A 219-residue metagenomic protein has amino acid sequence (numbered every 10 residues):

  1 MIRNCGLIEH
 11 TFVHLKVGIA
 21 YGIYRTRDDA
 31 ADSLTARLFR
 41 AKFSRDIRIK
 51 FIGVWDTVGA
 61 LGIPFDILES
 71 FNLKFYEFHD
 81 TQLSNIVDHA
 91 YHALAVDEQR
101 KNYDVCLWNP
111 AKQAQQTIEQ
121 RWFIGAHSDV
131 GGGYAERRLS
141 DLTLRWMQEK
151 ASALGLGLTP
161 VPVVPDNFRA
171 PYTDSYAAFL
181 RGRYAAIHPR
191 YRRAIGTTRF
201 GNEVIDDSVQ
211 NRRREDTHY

Functional and structural regions predicted by a protein language model:
M1-Y219: Active-site- or binding-pocket-proximal scaffold segments within functional domains
